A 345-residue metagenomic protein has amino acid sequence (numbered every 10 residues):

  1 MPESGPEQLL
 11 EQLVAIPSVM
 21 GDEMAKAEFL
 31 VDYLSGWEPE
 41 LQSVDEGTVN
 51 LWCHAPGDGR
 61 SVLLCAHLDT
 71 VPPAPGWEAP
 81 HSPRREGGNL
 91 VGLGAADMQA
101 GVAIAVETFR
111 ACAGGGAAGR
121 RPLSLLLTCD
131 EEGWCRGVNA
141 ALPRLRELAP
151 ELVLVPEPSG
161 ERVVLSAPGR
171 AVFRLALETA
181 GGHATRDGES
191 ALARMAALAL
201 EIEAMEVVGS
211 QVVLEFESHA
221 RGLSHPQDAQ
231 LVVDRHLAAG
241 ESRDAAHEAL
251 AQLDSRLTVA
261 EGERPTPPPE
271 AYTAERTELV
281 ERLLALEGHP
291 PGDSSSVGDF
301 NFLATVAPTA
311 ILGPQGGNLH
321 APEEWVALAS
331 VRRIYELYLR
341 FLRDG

Functional and structural regions predicted by a protein language model:
S4, D22-A25, P72, P158 (+2 more regions): Metal-dependent amide/peptide-bond hydrolase catalytic core, centered on the "pita-bread" metallohydrolase fold
L9-Q12, S18-R60, S82-R85: A non-catalytic alpha/beta surface segment that caps or lines the substrate-entry region of metallo-dependent hydrolase
P17, L34, C53, L64-H67 (+8 more regions): Buried hydrophobic positions in well-ordered alpha/beta secondary-structure cores of metabolic enzymes
L30, V102-C112, V138-A141, M195-A199 (+3 more regions): Buried hydrophobic packing segments
S61-L127: Active-site metal-coordination/substrate-binding segment of hydrolases, especially metallo-dependent peptidases
C65-A66, L126-T128, V153-E157, A176-E178 (+1 more regions): Short beta-strand segments
G88-A103, E131-E132, E189-L192, W325-R332: Short, conserved micro-motifs enriched in small and acidic residues
M98-V172: Acidic/histidine-rich catalytic neighborhood of metal-dependent amide-processing enzymes
